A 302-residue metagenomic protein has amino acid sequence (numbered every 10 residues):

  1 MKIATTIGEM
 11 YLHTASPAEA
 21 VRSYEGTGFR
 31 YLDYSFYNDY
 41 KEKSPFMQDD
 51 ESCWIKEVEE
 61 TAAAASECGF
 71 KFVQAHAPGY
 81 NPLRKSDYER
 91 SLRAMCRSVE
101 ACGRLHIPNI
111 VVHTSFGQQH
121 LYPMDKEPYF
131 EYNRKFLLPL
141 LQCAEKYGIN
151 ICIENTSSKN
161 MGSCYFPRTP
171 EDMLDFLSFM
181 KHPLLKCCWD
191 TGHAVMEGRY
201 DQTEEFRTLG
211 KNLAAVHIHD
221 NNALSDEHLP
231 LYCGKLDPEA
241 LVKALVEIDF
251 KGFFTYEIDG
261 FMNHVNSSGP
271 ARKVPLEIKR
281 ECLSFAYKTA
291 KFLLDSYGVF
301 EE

Functional and structural regions predicted by a protein language model:
M1-A4, E9-G28, H106, F166-E302: Histidine-acidic metal/acid-base catalytic patches
M1-A4, F70-K71, L92: Transmembrane beta-strand segments of Gram-negative outer membrane beta-barrel proteins
E9-Y11, F36-N38, P78-N81, T114-Q118 (+4 more regions): Active-site-proximal loop/turn and secondary-structure-junction residues that shape catalytic pockets, frequently
R30-Y31, K71, P108, N150 (+1 more regions): Residue-level detector of anion-binding/catalytic polar loops
D33-E60, H120: Glycine-rich, proline-tolerant flexible connector loops at the mouths of alpha/beta enzymes
P45-S52, K126-E127, H228-C233, A271-K273: Short glycine-enriched, charge-decorated loop/helix-capping segments at active-site entrances that position
E59, A64-C68, N81-K186, M196 (+1 more regions): Active-site acidic/histidine proton-transfer and metal-coordination neighborhood in alpha/beta enzyme cores
